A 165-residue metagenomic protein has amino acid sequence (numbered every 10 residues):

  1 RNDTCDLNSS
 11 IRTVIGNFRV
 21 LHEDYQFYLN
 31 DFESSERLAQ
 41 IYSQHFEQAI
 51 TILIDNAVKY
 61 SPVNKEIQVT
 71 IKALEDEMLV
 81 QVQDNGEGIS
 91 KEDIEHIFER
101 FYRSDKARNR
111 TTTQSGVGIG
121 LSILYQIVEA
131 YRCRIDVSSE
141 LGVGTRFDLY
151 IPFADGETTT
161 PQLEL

Functional and structural regions predicted by a protein language model:
R1, E36-I41: Conserved micro-motifs of the catalytic ATP-binding
D3-R19: A conserved beta-strand-to-alpha-helix junction within the catalytic ATP-binding
L21-N30: Short conserved segments within the C-terminal catalytic ATPase subdomain
N64-D76: Short beta-strand/loop element within the Bergerat-fold HATPase_c
D84: Acidic ATP/Mg2+-coordinating residue in the GHKL
I89-R103, L163-E164: Short conserved segment of the HATPase_c
